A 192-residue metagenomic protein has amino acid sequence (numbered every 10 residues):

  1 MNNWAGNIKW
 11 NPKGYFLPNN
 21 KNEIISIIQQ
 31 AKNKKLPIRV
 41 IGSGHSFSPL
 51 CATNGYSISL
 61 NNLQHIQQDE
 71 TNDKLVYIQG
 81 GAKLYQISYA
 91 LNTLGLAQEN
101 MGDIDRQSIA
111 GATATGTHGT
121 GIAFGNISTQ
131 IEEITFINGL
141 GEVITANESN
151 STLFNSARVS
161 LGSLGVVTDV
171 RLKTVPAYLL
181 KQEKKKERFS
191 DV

Functional and structural regions predicted by a protein language model:
M1-A5: N-terminal regions that are enriched for targeting/export leaders and immediately downstream pro/stem segments
K9-D103, G116-G121: Glycine-rich N-terminal segment of FAD-binding domains in flavoprotein oxidoreductases, spanning the beta-loop-helix
S43, N54, I109, Q130-E132: Residues that flank catalytic or metal-binding motifs in active/ligand-binding sites
D105-S108, A114: Extended alpha-helical targeting/anchoring segments, especially N-terminal organellar/secretory targeting helices
A112-V192: FAD-binding subdomain of flavoenzyme oxidoreductases
